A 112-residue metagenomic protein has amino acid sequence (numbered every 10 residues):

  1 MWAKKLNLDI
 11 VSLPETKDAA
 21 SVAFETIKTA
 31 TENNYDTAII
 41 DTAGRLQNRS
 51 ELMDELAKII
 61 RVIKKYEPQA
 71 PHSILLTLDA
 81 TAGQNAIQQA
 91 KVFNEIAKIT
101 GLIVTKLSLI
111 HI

Functional and structural regions predicted by a protein language model:
M1-S73: Nucleotide-state-sensitive switch-loop elements of NTP-binding domains
A43, T81, L107: Conserved Walker B
S50-D54, K58, L76-N85, K91-V92: P-loop NTPase motor core
I60-R61, A86-I103: Active-site/ligand-binding-proximal alpha/beta "capping" segment
A70-T77, E95-L107: Conserved beta-strand/loop subsegment of P-loop NTPase cores
I110-I112: Conserved small/polar residues in nucleotide/adenosyl-binding loops
